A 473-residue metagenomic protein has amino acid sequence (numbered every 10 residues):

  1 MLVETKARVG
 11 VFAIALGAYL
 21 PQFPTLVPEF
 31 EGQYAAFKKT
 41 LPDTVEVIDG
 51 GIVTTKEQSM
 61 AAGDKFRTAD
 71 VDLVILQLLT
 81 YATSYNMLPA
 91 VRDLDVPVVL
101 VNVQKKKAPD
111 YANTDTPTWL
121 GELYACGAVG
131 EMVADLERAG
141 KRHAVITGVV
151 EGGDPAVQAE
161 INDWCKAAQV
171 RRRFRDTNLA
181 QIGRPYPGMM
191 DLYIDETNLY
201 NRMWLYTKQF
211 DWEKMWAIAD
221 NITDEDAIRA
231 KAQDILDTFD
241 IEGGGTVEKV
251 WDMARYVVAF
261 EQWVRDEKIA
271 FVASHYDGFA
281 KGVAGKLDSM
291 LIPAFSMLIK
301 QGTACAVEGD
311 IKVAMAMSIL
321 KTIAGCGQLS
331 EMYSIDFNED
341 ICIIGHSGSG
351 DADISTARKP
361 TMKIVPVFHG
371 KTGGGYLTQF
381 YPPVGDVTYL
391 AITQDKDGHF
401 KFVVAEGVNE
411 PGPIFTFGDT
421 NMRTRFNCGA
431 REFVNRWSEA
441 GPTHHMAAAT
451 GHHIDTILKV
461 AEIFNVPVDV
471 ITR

Functional and structural regions predicted by a protein language model:
L2, K6-V9, K107-A232, L236-F239: Cap/lid and interdomain-hinge subdomains that line or gate substrate/regulatory clefts in soluble alpha/beta enzymes
E31-T55, R142-G148, L205-D211: Short beta-strand elements in bilobed, periplasmic/extracellular small-molecule ligand-binding domains
S59-V71, L88-A90, V257-D266: Short, well-structured alpha-helical segments in soluble
V71-T80, V99-V101, I269-H275: Periplasmic-binding protein-like
P89-D115, L120-A128, P293-E308: Short, acidic/small-residue loops that bind anionic groups at enzyme active sites
K231-I323: Long, internal scaffold/assembly segments composed of regular secondary structure
S296-T416: C-terminal catalytic subdomain
G370-R473: Extended hydrophobic packing segments that form well-structured cores
